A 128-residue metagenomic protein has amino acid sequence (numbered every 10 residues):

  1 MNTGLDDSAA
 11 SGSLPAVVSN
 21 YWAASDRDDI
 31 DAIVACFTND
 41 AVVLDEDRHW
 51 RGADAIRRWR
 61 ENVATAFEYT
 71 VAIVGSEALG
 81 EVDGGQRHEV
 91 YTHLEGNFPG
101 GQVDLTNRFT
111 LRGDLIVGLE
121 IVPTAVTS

Functional and structural regions predicted by a protein language model:
M1-A35, N39, S128: Short, low-complexity N-terminal intrinsically disordered segments enriched in polar/charged residues
M1-A9, R57-S128: A beta-strand edge to alpha-helix "cap/lid" segment located at domain peripheries
Y21, I33-V34, A41, G52 (+4 more regions): Hydrophobic pocket/interface hotspot
F37, D45-D47, R60, G113: Generic secondary-structure microfeatures
V42-R51, A66-E68: A short gly/proline-enriched turn/hairpin at secondary-structure junctions
W50-A53, P99: Loop/helix-junction capping segments adjacent to catalytic residues or to phosphate/diphosphate-binding pockets
